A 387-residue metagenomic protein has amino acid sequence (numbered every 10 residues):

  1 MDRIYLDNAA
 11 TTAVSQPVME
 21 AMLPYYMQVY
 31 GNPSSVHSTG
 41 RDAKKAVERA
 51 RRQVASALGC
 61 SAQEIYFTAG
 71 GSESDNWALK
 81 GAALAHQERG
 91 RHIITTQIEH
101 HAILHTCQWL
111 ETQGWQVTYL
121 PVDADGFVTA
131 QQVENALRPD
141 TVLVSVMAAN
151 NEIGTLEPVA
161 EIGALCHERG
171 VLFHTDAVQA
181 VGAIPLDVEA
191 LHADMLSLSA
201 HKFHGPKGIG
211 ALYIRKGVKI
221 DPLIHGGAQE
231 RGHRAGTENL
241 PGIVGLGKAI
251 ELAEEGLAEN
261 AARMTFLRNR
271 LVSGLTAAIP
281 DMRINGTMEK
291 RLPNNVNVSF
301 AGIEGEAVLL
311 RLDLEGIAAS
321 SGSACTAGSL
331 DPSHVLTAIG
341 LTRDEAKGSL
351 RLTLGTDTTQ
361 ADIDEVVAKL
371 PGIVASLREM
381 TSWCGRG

Functional and structural regions predicted by a protein language model:
M1-G387: Pyridoxal 5′-phosphate
